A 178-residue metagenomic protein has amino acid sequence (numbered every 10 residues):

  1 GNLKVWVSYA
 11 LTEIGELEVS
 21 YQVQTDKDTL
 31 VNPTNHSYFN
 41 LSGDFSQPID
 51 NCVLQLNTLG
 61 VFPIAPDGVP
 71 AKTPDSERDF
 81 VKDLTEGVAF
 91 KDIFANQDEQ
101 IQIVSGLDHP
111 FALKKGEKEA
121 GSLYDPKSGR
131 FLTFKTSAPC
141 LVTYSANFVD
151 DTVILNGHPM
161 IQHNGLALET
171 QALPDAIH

Functional and structural regions predicted by a protein language model:
G1-H178: An exposed, glycine/acidic-rich loop-and-rim segment of catalytic or binding clefts
